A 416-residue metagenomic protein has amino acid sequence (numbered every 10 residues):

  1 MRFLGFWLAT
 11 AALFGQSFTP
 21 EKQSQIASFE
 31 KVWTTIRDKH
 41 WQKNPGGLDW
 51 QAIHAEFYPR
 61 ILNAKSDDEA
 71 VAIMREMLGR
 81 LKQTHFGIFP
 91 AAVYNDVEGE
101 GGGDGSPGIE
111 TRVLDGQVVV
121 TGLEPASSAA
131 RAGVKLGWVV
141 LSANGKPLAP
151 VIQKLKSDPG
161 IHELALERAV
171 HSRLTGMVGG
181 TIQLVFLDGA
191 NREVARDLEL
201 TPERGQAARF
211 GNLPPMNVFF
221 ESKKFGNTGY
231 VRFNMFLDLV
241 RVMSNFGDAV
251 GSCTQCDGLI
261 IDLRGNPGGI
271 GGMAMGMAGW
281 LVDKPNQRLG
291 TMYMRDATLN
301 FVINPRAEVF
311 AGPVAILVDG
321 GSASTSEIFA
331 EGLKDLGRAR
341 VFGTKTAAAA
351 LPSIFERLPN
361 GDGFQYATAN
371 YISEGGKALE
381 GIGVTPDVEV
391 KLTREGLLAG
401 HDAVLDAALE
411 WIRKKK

Functional and structural regions predicted by a protein language model:
G15-S17: Boundary at the C-terminal end of the N-terminal hydrophobic targeting segment
T19-L48: Mature N-terminal segment immediately following signal peptide/propeptide cleavage in secreted/periplasmic
V32, M77, I109, A129 (+9 more regions): Terminal peptide-recognition signature
N44-G116, V178-Q183, L187-E221: Extended, small/polar residue-biased N-terminal targeting/export presequences and adjacent propeptide/linker tracts
N63, E69, L136-Q183, G247 (+2 more regions): PDZ domains, with a preference for the canonical peptide-binding region formed by the helix
E100-P150, D238-L239, A369-N370: PDZ/PDZ-like domain segments forming the peptide/carboxylate-binding groove, activating on the N-terminal beta-strands
A129-I161, I260-R264, L333-L336, V341 (+2 more regions): Conserved PDZ fold ligand-binding element
T175-P359, N370, L397, W411-K416: Cleft-lining beta-strand/loop regions that shape enzyme active-site pockets
